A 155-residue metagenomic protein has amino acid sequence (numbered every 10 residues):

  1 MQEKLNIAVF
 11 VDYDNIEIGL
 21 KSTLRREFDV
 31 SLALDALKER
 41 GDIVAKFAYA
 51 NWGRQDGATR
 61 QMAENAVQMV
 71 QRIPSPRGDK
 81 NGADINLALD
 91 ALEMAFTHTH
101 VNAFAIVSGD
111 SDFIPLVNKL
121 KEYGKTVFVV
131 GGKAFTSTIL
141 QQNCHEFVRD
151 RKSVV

Functional and structural regions predicted by a protein language model:
M1-L92, F96, L116-K121, T126: Domain-level signal for Mg2+-assisted phosphodiester chemistry and nucleotide/NA-binding surfaces in nucleic-acid
Q55-T59, G132-Q142: Short, glycine/polar-rich helix-capping loops at beta-to-alpha or helix-loop-helix junctions that flank or form
R72, V130-G132, D150: Generic beta-sheet signal
H100-V101: Short, polar/flexible loop-turn hinges at active-site or ligand-entry regions and domain interfaces
I106: Non-catalytic, usually N-terminal nucleic-acid engagement modules in DNA/RNA processing proteins
D110: Active-site-proximal cofactor/substrate-binding loop regions of enzyme domains
H145: Receiver (REC) domain switch/active-site residues of two-component response regulators
V154-V155: Conserved small/polar residues in nucleotide/adenosyl-binding loops
